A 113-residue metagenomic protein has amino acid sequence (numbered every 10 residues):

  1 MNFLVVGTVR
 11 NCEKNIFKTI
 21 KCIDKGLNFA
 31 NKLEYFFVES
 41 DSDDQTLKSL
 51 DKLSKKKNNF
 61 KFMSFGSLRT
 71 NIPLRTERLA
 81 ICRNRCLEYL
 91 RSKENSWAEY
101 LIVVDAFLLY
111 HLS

Functional and structural regions predicted by a protein language model:
N2-G7, I23, E34-F37: Hydrophobic targeting segments
G7-V9, E39, D105: Short beta-strand/turn micro-motifs composed of small residues that flank or help shape donor/cofactor-binding pockets
C12-L27: Short, well-formed alpha-helical segments that are part of the catalytic scaffolds of diverse glycosyltransferases
E13, V38-S49, S67: A conserved acidic beta->alpha catalytic loop
N28-L33, N58: A generic structural motif
S49-A98: Active-site-proximal specificity loops/subdomain of glycosyltransferases
N95-L109: Short beta-strand-to-loop acidic/aromatic patch adjacent to the donor-nucleotide binding site
L112-S113: Acidic donor-diphosphate engagement hotspot in glycosyltransferases and nucleotidyltransferases that stabilizes
